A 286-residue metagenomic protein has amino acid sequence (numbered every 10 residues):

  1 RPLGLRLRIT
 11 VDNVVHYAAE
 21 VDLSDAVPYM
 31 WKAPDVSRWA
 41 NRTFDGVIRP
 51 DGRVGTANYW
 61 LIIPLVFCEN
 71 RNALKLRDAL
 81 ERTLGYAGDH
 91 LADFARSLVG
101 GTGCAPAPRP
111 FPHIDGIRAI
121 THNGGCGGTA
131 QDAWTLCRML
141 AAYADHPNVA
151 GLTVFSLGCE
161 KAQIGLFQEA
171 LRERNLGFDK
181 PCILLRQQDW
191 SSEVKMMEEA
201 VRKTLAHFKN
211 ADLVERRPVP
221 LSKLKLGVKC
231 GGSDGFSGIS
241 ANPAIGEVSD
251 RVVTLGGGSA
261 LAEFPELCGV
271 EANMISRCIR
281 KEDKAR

Functional and structural regions predicted by a protein language model:
R1-R286: Metallocofactor- and cofactor-centric catalytic cores in central/energy metabolism, strongly enriched
